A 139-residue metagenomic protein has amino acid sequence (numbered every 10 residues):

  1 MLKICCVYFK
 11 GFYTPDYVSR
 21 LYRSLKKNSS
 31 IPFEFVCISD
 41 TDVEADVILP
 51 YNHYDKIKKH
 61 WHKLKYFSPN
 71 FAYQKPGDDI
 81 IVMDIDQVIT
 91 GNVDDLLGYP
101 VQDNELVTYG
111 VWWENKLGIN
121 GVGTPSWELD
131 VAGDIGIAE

Functional and structural regions predicted by a protein language model:
M1-K58, A72-P76: N-terminal anchoring/stem segment of glycosyltransferases
T14-D16, I57-W61, N115-G121: Short, charged, surface-exposed secondary-structure boundary motifs
F33, L64, N104, G121-V122 (+1 more regions): Short, surface-exposed beta-edge/turn micro-motifs
C37-I38, V82-I85: Active-site beta-strand/loop signature of hydrolases that rely on acidic residues for catalysis
N52-M83, T90-G91, D95, T108-G110: A conserved donor-nucleotide-binding helix/loop in the catalytic core of Leloir-type glycosyltransferases
V88-G91, E139: Internal catalytic-core helix/loop-beta-alpha segment that presents or stabilizes conserved functional determinants
G91-I119: Conserved donor-nucleotide/metal-binding helix-loop-beta segment in metal-dependent transferases, i.e., the alpha-helix
S126-E139: Catalytic core and acceptor-binding pocket of nucleotide-sugar-dependent glycosyltransferases
